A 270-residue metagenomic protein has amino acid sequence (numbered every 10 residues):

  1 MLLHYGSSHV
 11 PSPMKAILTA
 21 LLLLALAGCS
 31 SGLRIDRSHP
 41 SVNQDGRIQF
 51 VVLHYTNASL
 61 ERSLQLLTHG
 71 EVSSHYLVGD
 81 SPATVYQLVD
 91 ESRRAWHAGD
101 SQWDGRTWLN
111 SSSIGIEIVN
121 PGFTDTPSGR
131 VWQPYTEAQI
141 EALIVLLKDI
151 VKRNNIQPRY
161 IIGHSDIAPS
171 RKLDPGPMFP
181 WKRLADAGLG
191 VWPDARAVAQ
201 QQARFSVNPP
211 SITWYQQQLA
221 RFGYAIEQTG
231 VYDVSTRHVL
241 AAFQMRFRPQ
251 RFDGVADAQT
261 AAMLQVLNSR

Functional and structural regions predicted by a protein language model:
L2-L3, S12-I17: Positively charged n-region of N-terminal signal peptides that target proteins for export
A27-G28: C-terminal motif of bacterial Sec signal peptides marking the signal peptidase cleavage site
G32-R159: Active-site-adjacent loop/helix surface patches within enzyme catalytic domains that shape the substrate-binding cleft
E71, D80, A138, A142-D149 (+5 more regions): Extracytoplasmic/secreted proteins, especially bacterial periplasmic and envelope-associated proteins
L77, P177-Q201: Acidic, His- and aromatic-enriched active-site or binding-groove loops in soluble protein domains that engage sugars
Q102-G105, P127-A138, A168-R171, Q201-N208 (+2 more regions): Second-shell loop/turn segments in exported
I156-R171: Acidic/histidine-rich, metal-coordinating catalytic segments
F205-L267: Short acidic, glycine/serine/threonine-rich helix-capping segments at coil-helix boundaries
